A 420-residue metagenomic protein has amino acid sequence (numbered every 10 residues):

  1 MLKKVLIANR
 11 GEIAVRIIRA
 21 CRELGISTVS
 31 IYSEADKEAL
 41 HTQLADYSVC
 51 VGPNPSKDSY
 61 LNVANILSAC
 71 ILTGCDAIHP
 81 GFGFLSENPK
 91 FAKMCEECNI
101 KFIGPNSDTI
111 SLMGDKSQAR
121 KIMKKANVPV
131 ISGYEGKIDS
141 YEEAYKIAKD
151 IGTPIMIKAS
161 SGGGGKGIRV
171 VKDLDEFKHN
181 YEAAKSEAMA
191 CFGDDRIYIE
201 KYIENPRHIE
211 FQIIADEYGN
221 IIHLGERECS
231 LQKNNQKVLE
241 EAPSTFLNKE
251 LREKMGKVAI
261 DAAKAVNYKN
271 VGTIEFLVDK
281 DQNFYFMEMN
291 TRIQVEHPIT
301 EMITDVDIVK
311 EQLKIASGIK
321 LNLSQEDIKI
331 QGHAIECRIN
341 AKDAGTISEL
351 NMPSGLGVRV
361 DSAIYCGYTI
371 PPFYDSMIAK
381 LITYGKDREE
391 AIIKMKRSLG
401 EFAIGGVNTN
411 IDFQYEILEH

Functional and structural regions predicted by a protein language model:
M1, G164-G165: An N-terminal boundary/leader segment
M1-K125, D139-K146: ATP-binding N-terminal substructure of ATP-dependent carboxylate-amine bond-forming enzymes
I7-L24, S48, I71-T73, E96 (+5 more regions): ATP-dependent carboxylate activation and anion-phosphoryl transfer catalytic cores that bind Mg-ATP to form
S59, F84, L112, K137 (+4 more regions): Alpha-helix initiation/capping motif
G133-Y134: Conserved beta3 strand of the protein kinase N-lobe
K146-M156: Acidic/histidine-enriched active-site and ligand-binding environments that engage anionic O-linkages
A159: N-terminal nucleotide-binding beta1-loop-alpha1 segment
